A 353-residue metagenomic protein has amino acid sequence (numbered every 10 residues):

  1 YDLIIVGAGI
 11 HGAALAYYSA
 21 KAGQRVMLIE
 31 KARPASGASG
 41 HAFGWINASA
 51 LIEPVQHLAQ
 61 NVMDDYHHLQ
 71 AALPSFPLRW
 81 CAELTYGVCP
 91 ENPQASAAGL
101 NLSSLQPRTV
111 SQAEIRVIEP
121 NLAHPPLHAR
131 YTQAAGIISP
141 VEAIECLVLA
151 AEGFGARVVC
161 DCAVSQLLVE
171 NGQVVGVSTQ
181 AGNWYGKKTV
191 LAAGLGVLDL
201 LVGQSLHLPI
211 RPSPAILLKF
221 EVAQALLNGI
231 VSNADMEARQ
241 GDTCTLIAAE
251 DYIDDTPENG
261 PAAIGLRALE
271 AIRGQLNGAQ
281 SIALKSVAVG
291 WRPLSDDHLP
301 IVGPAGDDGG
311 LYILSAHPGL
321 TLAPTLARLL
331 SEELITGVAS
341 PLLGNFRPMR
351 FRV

Functional and structural regions predicted by a protein language model:
L3-M27: N-terminal Rossmann-like FAD-binding beta1-loop-alpha1 element of flavoenzymes
Y17-Y18, I46, F76-W80, N183-W184 (+2 more regions): Active-site substrate-recognition segment that forms the wall of the catalytic cavity or substrate channel
A20-G40: Glycine-rich FAD pyrophosphate-binding loop
F43-I118, L127, D235-E237, A271-R273: Dinucleotide-binding Rossmann-like beta1-alpha1 core, especially the glycine-rich loop that anchors the ADP
S75-T85, Q106-Q112, R116-F154, D251-D255 (+1 more regions): Helix-loop-beta segment of a Rossmann-like dinucleotide-binding subdomain
R130-K187: Helical element adjacent to the flavin cofactor pocket in flavoenzyme catalytic cores
L276, S281-V353: C-terminal catalytic lobe of FAD-dependent flavoproteins
